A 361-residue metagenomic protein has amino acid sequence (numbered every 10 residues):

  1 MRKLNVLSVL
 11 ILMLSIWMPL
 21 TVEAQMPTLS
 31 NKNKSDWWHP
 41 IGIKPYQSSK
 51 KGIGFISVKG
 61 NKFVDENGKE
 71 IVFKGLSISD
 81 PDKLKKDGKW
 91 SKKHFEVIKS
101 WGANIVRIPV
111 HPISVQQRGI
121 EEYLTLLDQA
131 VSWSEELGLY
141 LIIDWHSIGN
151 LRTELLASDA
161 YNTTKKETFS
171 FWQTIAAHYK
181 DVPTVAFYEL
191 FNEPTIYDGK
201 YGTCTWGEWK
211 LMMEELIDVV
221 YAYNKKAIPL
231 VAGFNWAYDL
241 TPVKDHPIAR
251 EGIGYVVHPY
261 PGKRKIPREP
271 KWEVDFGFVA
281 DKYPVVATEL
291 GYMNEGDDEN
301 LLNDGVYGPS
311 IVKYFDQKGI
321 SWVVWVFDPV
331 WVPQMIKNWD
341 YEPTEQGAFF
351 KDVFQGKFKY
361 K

Functional and structural regions predicted by a protein language model:
M1-S8: Bacterial N-terminal signal peptides that target proteins for export
S8-P19: Bacterial N-terminal signal peptides
A24-I105, F234, V353-K357: N-terminal carbohydrate-binding accessory modules
F55, D87, D159-A160, K166-F187 (+3 more regions): Extracellular glycoside hydrolase catalytic/binding regions
N67, I71-K93, V115-R118, L156-A160 (+3 more regions): Acidic/histidine-rich helix-loop elements that form or flank divalent-metal/phosphate-binding sites at the catalytic
S79-P81, I113, I148, E193 (+2 more regions): Active-site loop signature of alpha/beta-hydrolase-fold enzymes
D87-I105, Q116-S147, T153-F187, W209-V219: An active-site-proximal structural segment forming one wall of the substrate-binding cleft that immediately precedes
I108: NAD(P)H-binding glycine-rich loop region in Rossmannoid oxidoreductase-like domains and their noncatalytic homologs
